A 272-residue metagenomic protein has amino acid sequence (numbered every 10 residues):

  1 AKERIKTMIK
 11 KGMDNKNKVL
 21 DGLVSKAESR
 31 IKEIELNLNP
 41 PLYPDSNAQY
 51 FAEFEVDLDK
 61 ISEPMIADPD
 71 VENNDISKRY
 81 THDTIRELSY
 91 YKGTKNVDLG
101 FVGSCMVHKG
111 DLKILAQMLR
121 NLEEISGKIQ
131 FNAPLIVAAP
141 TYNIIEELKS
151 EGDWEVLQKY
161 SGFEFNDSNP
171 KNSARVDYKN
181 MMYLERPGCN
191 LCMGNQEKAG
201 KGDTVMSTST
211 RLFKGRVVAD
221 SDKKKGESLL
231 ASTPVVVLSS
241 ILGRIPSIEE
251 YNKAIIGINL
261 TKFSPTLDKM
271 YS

Functional and structural regions predicted by a protein language model:
A1-S272: Fe-S-dependent hydro-lyases/dehydratases of central metabolism
